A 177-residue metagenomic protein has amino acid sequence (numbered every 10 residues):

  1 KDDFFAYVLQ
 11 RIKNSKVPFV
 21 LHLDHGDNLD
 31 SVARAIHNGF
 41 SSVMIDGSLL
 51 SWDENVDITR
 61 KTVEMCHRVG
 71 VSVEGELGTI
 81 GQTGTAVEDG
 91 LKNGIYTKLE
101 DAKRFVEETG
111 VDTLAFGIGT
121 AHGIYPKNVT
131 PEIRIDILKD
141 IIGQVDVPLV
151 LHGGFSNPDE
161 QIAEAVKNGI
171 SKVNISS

Functional and structural regions predicted by a protein language model:
K1-V20, H25-V147, N157-I170, I175: Alpha/beta enzyme core
L151-G153: Thr-Gly-centered strand-to-loop micro-motif
